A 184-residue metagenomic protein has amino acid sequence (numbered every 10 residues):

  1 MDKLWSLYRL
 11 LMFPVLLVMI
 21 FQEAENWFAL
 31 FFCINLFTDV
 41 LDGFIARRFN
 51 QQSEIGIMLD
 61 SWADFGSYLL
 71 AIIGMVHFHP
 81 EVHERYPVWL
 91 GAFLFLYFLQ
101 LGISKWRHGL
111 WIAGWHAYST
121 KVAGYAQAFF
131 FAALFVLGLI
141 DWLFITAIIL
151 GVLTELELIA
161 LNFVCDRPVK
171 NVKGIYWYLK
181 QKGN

Functional and structural regions predicted by a protein language model:
M1-V40, E157-N184: Topogenic membrane-insertion module of multi-pass membrane proteins
K3-L10, N26-L30, M58-F65, R85-A92 (+3 more regions): Alpha-helical transmembrane segments of integral membrane proteins
L4, R48, Q52-R107: Multi-pass membrane catalytic core of lipid/isoprenoid biosynthesis enzymes
Y8-F13, D64-M75, Y97, T120-F131: Core segments of transmembrane alpha-helices that mediate helix-helix packing or line hydrophobic substrate/ligand
L17-L30, L69-W89, A132-I145: Helix-coil boundary and interhelical linker segments in multi-pass alpha-helical membrane proteins
F32, I112-N184: C-terminal membrane-associated helical module and adjoining short loops/tails
F37-L41, L94-H108, G151-C165: Transmembrane alpha-helical segments that form the membrane-embedded catalytic/substrate-channel core of multi-pass
A46-S67, I112-S119, I175-Q181: Juxtamembrane helix-capping/reentrant segments at transmembrane boundaries
